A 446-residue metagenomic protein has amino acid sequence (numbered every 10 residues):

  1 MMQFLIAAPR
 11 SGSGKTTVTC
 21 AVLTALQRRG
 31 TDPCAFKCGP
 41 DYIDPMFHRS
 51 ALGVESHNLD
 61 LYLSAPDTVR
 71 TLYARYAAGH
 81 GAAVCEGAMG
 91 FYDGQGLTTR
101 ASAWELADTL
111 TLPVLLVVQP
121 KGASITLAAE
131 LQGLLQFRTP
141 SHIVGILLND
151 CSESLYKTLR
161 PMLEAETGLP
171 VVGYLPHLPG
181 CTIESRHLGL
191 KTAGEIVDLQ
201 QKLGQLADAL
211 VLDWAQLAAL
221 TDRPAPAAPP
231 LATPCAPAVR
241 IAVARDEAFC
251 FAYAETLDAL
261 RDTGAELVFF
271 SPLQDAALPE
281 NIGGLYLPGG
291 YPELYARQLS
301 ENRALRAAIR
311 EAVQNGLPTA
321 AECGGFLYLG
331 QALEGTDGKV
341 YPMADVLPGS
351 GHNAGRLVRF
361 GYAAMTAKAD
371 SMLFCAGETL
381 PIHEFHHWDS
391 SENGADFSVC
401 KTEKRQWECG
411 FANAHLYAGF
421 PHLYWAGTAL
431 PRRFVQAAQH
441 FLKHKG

Functional and structural regions predicted by a protein language model:
M1-M2, P234-R240: A short, charged/proline- and glycine-enriched loop that marks the coil->beta-strand transition at the N-terminal
M2-L110, V118-H142, D150, S154-K157: ATP-dependent carboxylate-amine ligase catalytic core
L5, V84-E86, L115-V117, L147 (+3 more regions): Structural motif
K37-C38, V171-P179, E266-Q274: Beta-strand->loop->alpha-helix junctions that form or flank phosphate-binding loops in nucleotide-handling enzymes
A107, C235-P237, F249-A259, E266-V268 (+2 more regions): C-terminal and late-domain segments of enzyme folds
S124-T233: Internal gly/pro-rich beta-alpha loop/helix module that stabilizes soluble enzyme cofactors or their anionic handles
A238-Q314: Phosphate-binding active sites in nucleotide-utilizing proteins
L267, P292-A369: Cysteine-nucleophile active-site neighborhood
